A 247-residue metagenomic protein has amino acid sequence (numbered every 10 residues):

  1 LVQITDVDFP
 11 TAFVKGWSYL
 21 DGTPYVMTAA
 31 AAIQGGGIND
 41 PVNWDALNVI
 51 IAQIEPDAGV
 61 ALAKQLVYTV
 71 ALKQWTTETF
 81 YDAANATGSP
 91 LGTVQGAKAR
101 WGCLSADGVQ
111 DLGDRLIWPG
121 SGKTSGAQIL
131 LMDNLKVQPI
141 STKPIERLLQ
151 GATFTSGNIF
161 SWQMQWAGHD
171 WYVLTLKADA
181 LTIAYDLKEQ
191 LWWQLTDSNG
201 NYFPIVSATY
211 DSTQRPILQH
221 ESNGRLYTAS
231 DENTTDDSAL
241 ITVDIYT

Functional and structural regions predicted by a protein language model:
L1-Q3, D40-L47, N85-Q95, V137-P139 (+2 more regions): Beta-strand initiation motifs
L1-T23, A46-I50: Asp-box/WD-like beta-propeller blade repeats and closely related beta-sheet repeat scaffolds
F9-T11, W17, Q53-P56, L62-A63 (+2 more regions): Conserved loop/turn at the beginning of each blade in beta-propeller domains
Y19-L20, A63-Q65, L112, D211: Structural WD40 beta-propeller signal
P24-T28, T69-K73, W118-P119, T175 (+1 more regions): Short beta-strand motif characteristic of blades in beta-propeller domains
T28-N43, T79-T87: Blade/loop signatures of beta-propeller domains
V70-G96: Surface-exposed extracellular loop regions of Gram-negative outer-membrane beta-barrel proteins
Q95-T247: Beta-sheet repeat architectures centered on beta-propellers
